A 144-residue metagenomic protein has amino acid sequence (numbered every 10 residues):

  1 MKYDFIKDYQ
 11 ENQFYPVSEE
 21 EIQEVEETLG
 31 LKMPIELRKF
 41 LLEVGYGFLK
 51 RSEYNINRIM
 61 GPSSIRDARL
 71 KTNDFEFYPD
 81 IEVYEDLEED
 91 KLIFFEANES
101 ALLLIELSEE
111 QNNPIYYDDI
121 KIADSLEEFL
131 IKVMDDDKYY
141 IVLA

Functional and structural regions predicted by a protein language model:
M1, L70, Q111-N112, I131: Generic cytosolic/nucleocytoplasmic N-terminal low-complexity/intrinsically disordered segments
M1-L102: A surface-exposed partner-binding patch
E21-E24, Y116, F129-K132: Short, hydrophobic/aromatic alpha-helical segments in well-folded domains
L29, D118-K121: Conserved aromatic-histidine-acidic binding/catalytic patches
G47, E53, L107, V142-A144: Alpha-helix boundary/interfacial micro-motifs
S100-I105, K121-E128: Short, surface-exposed beta-strand/loop "edge" segments at domain boundaries and coil↔beta transitions
L104-I105, E110-D118: Intrinsically disordered, low-complexity regulatory segments enriched in Ser/Thr/Pro and charged residues
A123-L143: Compact, glycine/acidic-enriched structural inserts
